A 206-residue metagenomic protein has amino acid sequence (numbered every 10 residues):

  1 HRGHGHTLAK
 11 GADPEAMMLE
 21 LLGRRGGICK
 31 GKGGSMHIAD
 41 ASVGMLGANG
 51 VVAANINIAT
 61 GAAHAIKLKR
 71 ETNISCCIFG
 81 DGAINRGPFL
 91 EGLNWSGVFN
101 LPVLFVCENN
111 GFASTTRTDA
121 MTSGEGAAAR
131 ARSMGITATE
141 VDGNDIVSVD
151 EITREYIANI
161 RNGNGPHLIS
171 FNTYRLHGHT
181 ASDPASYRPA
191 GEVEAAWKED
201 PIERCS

Functional and structural regions predicted by a protein language model:
H1-F99, A120-S123, A128, S133-G135: Cofactor-binding active-site loop characterized by glycine-rich and histidine/acidic residues
R2-H6, S42, F79-N85, C107-A113 (+2 more regions): Acidic, glycine-rich active-site loops and adjacent beta-strand->loop/helix elements that engage anionic groups
K67-E71, S123-E155, W197-S206: Conserved thiamine diphosphate
I74-F79, L104-V106, L168-S170: Structural motif
F89-G92, E151-A158: Glycine-rich, charged/polar anion/phosphate-binding loops that engage phosphate groups from diverse ligands
F99-A120: A short, conserved beta-to-alpha structural element at the edge of catalytic cores that scaffolds binding
G111-T116, I136-V141, E155, A185-A195: Short beta-alpha connecting loops at secondary-structure transitions that line or flank enzyme active sites
N159-S206: Glycine/aspartate-rich loop-and-adjacent alpha/beta segment that forms the canonical ThDP
